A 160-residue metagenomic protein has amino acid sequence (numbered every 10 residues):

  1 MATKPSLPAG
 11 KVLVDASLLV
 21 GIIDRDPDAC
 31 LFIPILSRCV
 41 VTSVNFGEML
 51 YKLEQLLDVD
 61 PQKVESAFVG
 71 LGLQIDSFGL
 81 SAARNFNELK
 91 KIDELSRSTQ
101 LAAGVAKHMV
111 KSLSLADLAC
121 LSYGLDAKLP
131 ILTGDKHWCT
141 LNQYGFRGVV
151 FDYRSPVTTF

Functional and structural regions predicted by a protein language model:
M1-N45, K52-S66, T159: Short, well-structured N-terminal submotif of metal-dependent ribonuclease cores
M1-S6, L121, L125-F160: Acidic, PIN/NYN-like endoribonuclease modules and their adjacent C-terminal/linker elements
T3, D76-G134: Active-site neighborhoods of divalent-metal-dependent phosphate/nucleic-acid chemistry enzymes
A9-G10, I35-C39, L71-Q74, L125-P130: Short active-site oxyanion
L18-L19, N45, A82, C120 (+1 more regions): Alpha-helix capping/helix-boundary segments
G21, Y51, R84-E88: Generic alpha-helical structural context detector
L56-D60, D93-L95, V149-F151: Short, hinge-like loop/turn segments at secondary-structure boundaries
V59-S81: Helix-adjacent hinge/juxtasegments
